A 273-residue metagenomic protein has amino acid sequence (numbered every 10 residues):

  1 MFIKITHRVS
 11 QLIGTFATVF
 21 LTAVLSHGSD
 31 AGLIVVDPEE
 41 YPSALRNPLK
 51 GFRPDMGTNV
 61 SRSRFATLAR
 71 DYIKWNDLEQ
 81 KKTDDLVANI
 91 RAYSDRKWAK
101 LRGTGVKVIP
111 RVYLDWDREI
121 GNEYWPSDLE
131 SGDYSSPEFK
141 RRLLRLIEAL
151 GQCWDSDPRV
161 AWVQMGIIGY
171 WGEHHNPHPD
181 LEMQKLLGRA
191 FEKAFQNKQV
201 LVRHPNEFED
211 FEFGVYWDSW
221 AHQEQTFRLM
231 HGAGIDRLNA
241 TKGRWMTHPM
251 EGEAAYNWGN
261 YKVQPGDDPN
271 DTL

Functional and structural regions predicted by a protein language model:
M1-V9: N-terminal secretory signal peptides that target proteins for export/translocation
Q11-A23: Bacterial N-terminal signal peptides
G28-R70, K74-Q80, A92, K100 (+3 more regions): Non-catalytic accessory regions flanking glycosidase/transglycosidase catalytic cores in CAZymes
I34-D55, R102, W162-L273: Catalytic-core regions of glycoside hydrolase
S63-D128, Q184: Aromatic-lined substrate-binding rim segments of carbohydrate-active enzymes
R64-A69, G103-V108, S156-W162, F195-V200: Loop/turn elements at helix/coil->beta-strand transitions in domains of secreted/extracellular proteins
W75-I90, L129-R142, I168-D180: The substrate-binding groove and active-site-proximal loops of carbohydrate-active enzymes, especially glycoside
I90-G103, E130-W162, M183-A194: An active-site-proximal structural segment forming one wall of the substrate-binding cleft that immediately precedes
